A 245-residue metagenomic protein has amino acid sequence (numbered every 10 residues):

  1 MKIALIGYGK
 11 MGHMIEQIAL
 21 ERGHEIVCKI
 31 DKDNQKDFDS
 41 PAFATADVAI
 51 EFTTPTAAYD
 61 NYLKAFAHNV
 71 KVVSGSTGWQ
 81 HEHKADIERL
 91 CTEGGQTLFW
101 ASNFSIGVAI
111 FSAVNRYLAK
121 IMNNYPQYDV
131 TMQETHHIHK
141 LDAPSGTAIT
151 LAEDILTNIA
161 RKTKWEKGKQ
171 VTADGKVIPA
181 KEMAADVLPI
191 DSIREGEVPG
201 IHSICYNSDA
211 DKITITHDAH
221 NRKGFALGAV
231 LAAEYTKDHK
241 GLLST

Functional and structural regions predicted by a protein language model:
K2, K10-F43, N124-T245: C-terminal substrate-binding/catalytic lobe of Rossmann-fold NAD(P)-dependent oxidoreductases
I26, V72-V73, T97-L98: Hydrophobic beta-strand scaffold residues
K32, T77-W79, N103-F104, T135-H137: Short, ordered loop/turn segments at secondary-structure junctions
S40-A42, A46, F52-G75, K84-D86: Rossmann-fold NAD(P) dinucleotide-binding segment
S76-L98, A109, V114-K120: Rossmann-fold NAD(P)-binding glycine/threonine-rich loop
